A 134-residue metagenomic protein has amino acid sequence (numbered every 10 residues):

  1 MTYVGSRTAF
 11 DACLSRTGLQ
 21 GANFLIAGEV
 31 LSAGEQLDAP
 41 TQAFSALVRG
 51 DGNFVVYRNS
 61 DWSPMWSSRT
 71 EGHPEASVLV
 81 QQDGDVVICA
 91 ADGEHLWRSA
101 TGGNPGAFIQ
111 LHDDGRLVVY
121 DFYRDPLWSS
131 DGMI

Functional and structural regions predicted by a protein language model:
T2-I134: Beta-rich ligand-binding surfaces for carbohydrates and other polyanions
